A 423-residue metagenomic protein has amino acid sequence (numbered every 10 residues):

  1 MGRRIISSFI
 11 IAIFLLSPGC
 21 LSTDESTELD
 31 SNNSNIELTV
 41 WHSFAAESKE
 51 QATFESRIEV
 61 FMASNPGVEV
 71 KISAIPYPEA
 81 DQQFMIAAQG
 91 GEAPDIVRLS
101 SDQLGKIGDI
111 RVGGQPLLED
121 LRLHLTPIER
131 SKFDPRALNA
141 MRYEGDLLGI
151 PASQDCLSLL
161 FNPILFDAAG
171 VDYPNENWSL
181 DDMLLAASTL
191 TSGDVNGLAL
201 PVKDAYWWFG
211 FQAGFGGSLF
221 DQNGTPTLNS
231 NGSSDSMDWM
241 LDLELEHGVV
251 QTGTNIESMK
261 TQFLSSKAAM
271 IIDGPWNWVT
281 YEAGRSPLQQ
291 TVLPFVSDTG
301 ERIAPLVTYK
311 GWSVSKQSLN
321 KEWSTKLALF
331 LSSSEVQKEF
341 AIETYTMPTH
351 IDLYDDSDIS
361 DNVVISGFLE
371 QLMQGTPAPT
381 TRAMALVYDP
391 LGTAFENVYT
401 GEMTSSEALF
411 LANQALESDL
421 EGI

Functional and structural regions predicted by a protein language model:
E59, A63-S64, A169, D242-H247 (+4 more regions): Extracytoplasmic/periplasmic substrate-recognition and gating elements
V60, S64-F133, A168-G170, Q262 (+2 more regions): Extracytoplasmic "Venus flytrap"/periplasmic binding protein-like
A87, P94-D95, D109, L125-L165 (+3 more regions): A structural signal for short loop-to-beta-strand junctions that line the ligand-binding cleft of periplasmic/secreted
S101-C156, D182, P287-L293, D358-V363 (+1 more regions): Hinge/lid segment of periplasmic solute-binding proteins
E119-F133, E176, G217-S236, A283-R285 (+3 more regions): Short, solvent-exposed loop/beta-turn-alpha elements that line the ligand-binding surface or hinge of extracytoplasmic
Y143-A152, L157, D181-P226, G232 (+1 more regions): Extracytoplasmic/periplasmic solute-binding protein
A187-T189, T225-G253: Glycine-centered hinge/linker elements that transmit conformational signals in sensory and ligand-binding systems
A341-T393, N397: Long, aromatic- and glycine/proline-rich binding clefts that accommodate carbohydrate-like moieties
